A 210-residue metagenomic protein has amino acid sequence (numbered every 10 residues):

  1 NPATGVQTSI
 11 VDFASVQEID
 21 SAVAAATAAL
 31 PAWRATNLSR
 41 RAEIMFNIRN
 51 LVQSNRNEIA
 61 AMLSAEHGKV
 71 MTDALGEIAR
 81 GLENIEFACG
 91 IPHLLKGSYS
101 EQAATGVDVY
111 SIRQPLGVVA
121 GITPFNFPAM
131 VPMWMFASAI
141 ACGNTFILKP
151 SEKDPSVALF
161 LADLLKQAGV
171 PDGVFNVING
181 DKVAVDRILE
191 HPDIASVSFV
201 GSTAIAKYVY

Functional and structural regions predicted by a protein language model:
N1-P2: Short, acidic, Ser/Thr-enriched surface-loop or helix-capping motifs
G5, R41, L63, I85 (+3 more regions): Residue-level signal for inorganic ion chemistry
T8-L95, G106: Glycine-rich loop-to-alpha-helix module at the N-terminal edge of alpha/beta enzyme cores
Q53, G97-Y210: Rossmann-like NAD(P) dinucleotide-binding subdomain of oxidoreductase/dehydrogenase enzymes
